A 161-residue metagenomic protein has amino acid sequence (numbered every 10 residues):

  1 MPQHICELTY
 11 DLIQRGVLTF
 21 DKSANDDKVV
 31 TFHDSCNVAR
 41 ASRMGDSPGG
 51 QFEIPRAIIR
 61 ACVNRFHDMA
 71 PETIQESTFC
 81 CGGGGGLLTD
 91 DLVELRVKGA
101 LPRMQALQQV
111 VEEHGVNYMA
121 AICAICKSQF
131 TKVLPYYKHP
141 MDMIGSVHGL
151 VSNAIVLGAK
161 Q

Functional and structural regions predicted by a protein language model:
M1-Q161: Iron-sulfur cluster-binding electron-transfer modules in prokaryotic oxidoreductases
